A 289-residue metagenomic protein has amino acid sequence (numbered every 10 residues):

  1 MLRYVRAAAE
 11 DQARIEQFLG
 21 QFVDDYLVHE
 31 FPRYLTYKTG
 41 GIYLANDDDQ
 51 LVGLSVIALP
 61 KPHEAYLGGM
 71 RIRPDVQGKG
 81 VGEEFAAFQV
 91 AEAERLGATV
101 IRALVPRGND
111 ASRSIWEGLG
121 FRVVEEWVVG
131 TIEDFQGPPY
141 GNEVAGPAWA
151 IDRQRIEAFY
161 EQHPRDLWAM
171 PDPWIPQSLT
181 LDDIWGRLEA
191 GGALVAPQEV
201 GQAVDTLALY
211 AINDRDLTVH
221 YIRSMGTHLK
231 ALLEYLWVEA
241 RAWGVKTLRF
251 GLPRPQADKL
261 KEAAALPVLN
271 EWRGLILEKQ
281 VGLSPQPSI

Functional and structural regions predicted by a protein language model:
M1-H29, Q136-Q177: Short amphipathic alpha-helix that is part of the acyltransferase structural core
L19-V56, P164-V195, E199: Active-site rim helix/loop that mediates acceptor-substrate recognition in acyltransferases
L44, Q50-A58, Y66, R71 (+1 more regions): Conserved beta-strand in the GNAT
L59, L104-V105, R122-Q136, P267-Q280: Conserved catalytic-core motifs of GNAT/GCN5-like acyltransferases
L59-G68, Q77, Y210-Y221, L269-E271: A conserved beta-turn-beta hairpin within the catalytic core of GNAT-like acetyltransferases that forms part
I72, G78-E92, S114, G118 (+1 more regions): Conserved acetyl-CoA-binding loop-helix of GNAT-fold acetyltransferases
E83, R107-E125, R254-N270: Conserved active-site alpha-helix within GNAT-family acetyltransferase domains
A86, E92-G108, I115, A242-P253: Conserved GNAT acetyl-CoA-binding A-motif
